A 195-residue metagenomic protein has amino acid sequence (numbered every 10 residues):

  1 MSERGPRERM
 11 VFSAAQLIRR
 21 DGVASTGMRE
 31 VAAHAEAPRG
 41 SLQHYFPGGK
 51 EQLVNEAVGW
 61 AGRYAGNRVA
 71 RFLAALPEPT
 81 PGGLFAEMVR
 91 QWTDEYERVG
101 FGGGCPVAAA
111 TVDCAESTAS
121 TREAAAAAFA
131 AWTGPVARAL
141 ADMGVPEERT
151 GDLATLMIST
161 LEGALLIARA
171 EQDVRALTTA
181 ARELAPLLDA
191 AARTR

Functional and structural regions predicted by a protein language model:
R9, S13-E56: Helix-turn-helix
V58-Y64: Short, basic, alpha-helical segments at the C-terminal edge of helix-turn-helix-like DNA-binding modules
G66, A86, A130-A137, A141 (+2 more regions): An amphipathic alpha-helix signature
V69-G103, A154-M157: Hydrophobic alpha-helical connector segments
G83-E87, R98-E123: Amphipathic alpha-helical segments used for helix-helix packing
E95, R138, I158-R175, L187-T194: Amphipathic C-terminal alpha-helical segment
G103-A109, E147-I167, T179, E183-P186: Hydrophobic alpha-helical segments that form the core of small-molecule binding pockets and/or dimer interfaces
E116-A119, F129-A154, A190-R195: Hydrophobic alpha-helical bundle segments that form small-molecule/ligand-binding pockets
